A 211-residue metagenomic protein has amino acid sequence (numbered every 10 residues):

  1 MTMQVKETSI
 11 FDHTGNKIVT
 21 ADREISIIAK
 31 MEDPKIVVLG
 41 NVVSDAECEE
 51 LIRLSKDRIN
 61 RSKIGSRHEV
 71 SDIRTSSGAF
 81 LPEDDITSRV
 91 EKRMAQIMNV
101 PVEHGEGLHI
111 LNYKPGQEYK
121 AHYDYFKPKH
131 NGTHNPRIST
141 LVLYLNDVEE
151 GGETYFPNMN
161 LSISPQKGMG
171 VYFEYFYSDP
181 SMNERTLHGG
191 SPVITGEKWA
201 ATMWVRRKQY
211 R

Functional and structural regions predicted by a protein language model:
M1-R211: Fe(II)/2-oxoglutarate oxygenase catalytic core
